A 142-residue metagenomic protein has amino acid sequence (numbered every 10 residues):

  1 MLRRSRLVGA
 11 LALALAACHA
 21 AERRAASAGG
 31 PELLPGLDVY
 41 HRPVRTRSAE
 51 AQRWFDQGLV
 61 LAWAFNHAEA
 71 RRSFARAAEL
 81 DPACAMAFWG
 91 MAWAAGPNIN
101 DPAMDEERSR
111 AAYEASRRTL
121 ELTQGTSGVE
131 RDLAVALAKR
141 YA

Functional and structural regions predicted by a protein language model:
M1-V8: Bacterial N-terminal signal peptides that target proteins for export
R23-A142: Short coil/linker segments at helix-helix boundaries
